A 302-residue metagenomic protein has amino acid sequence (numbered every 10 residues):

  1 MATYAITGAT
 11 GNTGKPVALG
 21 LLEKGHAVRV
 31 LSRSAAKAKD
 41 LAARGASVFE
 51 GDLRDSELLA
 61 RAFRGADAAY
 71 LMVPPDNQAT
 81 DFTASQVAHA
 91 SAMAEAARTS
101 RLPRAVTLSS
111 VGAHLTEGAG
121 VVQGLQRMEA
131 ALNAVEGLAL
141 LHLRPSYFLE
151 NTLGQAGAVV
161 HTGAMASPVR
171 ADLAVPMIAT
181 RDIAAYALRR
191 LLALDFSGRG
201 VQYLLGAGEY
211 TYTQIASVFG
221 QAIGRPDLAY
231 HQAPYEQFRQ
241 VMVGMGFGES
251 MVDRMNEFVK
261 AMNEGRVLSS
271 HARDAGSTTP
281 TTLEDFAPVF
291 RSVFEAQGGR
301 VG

Functional and structural regions predicted by a protein language model:
A2-A27, R33-D40, R54-E57, A62-R64 (+7 more regions): Oxidoreductase cofactor-interface core, primarily capturing Rossmann-like NAD(P)-dependent enzymes
G45-A46, L140: Short, conserved active-site loop motifs that form the nucleotide-linked donor/cofactor pocket
G51: Cofactor-binding loops of NAD(P)H-dependent oxidoreductases, dominated by short-chain dehydrogenase/reductases
S85-A90: Aromatic "clamp/platform" in nucleotide-sugar-dependent glycosyltransferases that forms part of the donor/acceptor
A222, E236-G302: A hydrophobic C-terminal alpha-helical subdomain
A233: Acidic/histidine-enriched alpha-helical segments
